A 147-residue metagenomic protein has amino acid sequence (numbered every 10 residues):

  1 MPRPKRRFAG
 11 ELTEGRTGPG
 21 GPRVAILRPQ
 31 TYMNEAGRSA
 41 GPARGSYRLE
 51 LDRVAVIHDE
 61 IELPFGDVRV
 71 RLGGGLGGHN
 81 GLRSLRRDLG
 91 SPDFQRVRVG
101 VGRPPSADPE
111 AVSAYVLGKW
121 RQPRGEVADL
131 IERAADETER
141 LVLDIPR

Functional and structural regions predicted by a protein language model:
M1-G73, R83-R98, P105-S113, P123-R147: Nucleotide and nucleotide-moiety/phosphate-recognizing core
L76: Conserved TIR/SEFIR loop-to-helix hotspot centered on a Trp-containing motif with a nearby acidic residue
